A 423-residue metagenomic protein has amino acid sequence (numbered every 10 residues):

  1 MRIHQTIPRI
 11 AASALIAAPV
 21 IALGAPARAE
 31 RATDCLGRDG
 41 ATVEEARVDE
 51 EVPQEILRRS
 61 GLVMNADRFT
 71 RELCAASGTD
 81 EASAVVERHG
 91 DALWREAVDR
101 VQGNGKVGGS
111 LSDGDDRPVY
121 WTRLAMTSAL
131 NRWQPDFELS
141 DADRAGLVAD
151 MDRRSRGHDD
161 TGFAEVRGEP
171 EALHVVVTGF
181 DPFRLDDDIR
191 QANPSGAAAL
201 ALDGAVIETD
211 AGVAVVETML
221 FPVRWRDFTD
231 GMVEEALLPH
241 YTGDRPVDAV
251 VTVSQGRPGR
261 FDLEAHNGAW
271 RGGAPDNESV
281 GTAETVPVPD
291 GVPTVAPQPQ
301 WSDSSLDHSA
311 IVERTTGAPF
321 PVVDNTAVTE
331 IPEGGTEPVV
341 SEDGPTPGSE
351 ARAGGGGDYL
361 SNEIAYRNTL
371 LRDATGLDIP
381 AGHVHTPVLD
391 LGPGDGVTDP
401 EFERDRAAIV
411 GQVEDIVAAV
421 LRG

Functional and structural regions predicted by a protein language model:
M1, A18, A25, A318 (+4 more regions): Intrinsically disordered, low-complexity regions
M1-A29: Secretory targeting and sorting signals
E30-P347, A351, T369, D373-D378 (+2 more regions): N-terminal catalytic or cofactor-binding beta/alpha core of small enzyme domains
G356-N368: Substrate-gating cap/lid alpha-helix
T386: Active-site donor-binding loop signature of nucleotide-sugar glycosyltransferases
